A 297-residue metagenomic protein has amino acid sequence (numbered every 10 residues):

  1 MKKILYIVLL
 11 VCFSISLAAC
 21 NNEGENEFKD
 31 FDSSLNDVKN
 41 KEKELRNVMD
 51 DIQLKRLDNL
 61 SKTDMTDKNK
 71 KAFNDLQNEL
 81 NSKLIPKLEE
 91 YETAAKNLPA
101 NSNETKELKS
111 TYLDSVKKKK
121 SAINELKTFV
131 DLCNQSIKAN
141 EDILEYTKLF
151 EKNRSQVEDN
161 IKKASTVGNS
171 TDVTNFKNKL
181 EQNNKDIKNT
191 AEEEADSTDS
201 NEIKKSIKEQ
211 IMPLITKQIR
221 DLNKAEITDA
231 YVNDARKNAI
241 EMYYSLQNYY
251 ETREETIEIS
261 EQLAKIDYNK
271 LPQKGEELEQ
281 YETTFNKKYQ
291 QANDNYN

Functional and structural regions predicted by a protein language model:
M1-L5: Positively charged n-region of N-terminal signal peptides that target proteins for export
Y6-S14: Hydrophobic helical h-region of N-terminal Sec-dependent signal peptides in bacterial secretory/periplasmic proteins
I15-A19: C-terminal motif of bacterial Sec signal peptides marking the signal peptidase cleavage site
N21-G24: Bacterial signal peptide processing site
S34-M65, Y112-D221, Y231-N297: C-terminal amphipathic alpha-helix
L57-N124: Post-signal peptide N-terminal segment of secreted/secretory-pathway proteins
